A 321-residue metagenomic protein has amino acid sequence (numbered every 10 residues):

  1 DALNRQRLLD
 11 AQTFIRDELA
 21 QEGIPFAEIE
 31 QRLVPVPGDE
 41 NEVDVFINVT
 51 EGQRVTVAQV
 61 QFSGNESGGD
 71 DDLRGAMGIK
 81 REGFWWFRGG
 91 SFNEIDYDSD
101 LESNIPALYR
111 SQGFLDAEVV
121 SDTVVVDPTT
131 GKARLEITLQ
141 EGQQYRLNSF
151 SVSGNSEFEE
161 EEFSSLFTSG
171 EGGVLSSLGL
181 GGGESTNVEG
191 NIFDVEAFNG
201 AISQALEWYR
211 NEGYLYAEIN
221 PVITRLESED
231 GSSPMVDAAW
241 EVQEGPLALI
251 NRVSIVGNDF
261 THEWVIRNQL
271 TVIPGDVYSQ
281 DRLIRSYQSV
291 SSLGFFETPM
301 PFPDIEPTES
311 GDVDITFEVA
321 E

Functional and structural regions predicted by a protein language model:
D1-E321: Periplasmic polypeptide-binding modules associated with outer-membrane biogenesis and secretion
